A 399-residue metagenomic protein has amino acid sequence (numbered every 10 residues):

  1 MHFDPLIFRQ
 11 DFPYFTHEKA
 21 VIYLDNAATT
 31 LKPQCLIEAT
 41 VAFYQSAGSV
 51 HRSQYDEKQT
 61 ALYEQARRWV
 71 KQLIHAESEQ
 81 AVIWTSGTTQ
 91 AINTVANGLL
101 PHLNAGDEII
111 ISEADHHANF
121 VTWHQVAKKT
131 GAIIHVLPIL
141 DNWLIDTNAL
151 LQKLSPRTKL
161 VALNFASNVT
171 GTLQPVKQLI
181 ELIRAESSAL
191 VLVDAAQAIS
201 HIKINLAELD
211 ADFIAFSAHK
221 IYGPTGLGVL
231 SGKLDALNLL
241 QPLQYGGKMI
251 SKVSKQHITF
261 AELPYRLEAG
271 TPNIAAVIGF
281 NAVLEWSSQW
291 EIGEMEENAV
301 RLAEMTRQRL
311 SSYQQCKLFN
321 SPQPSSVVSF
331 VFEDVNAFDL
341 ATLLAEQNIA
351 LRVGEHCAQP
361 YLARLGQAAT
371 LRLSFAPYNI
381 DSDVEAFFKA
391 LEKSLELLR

Functional and structural regions predicted by a protein language model:
M1-R399: Pyridoxal 5′-phosphate
